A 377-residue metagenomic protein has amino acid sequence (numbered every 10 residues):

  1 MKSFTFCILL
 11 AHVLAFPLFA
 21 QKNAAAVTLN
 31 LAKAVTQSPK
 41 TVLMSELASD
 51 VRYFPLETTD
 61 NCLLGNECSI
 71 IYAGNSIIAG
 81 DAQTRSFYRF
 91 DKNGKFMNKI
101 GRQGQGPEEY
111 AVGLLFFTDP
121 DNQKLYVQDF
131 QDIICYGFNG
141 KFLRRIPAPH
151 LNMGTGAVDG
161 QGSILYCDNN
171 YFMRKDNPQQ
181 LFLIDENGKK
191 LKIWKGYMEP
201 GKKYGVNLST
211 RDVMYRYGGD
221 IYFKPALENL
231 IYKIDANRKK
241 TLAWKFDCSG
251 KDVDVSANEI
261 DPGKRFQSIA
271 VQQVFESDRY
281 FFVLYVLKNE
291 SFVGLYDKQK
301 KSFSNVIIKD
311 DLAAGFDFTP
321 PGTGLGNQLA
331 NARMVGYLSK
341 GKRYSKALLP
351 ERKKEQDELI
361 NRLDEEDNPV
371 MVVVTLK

Functional and structural regions predicted by a protein language model:
M1-L31, K124: Bacterial Sec-dependent N-terminal signal peptides
Q21-E57: Blade/loop signatures of beta-propeller domains
T28, S76-D81, Q123-D129, G162-R174 (+4 more regions): Short beta-strand elements that form the blades of beta-propeller/WD-repeat-like and other beta-sheet-rich scaffold
E57-C62, N66, K95-N122, F130: Blade-loop segments of beta-propeller domains
D60, G101-E109, P147-G154, Y197-K202 (+2 more regions): Short coil/turn segments at the loop-to-beta-strand junctions that recur within blades of beta-propeller repeat folds
N66-S69, A111-F116, L151-D159, Y204-D212 (+2 more regions): Repeated scaffold domains used in trafficking and secretory/extracellular systems, primarily beta-propellers
A111-G113, Q128-P178, I193-G201: Asp-box/WD-like beta-propeller blade repeats and closely related beta-sheet repeat scaffolds
A243-F266, Q299-G326: Conserved blade-ending motifs and adjacent loop-strand segments that build the rim/top face of beta-propeller domains
